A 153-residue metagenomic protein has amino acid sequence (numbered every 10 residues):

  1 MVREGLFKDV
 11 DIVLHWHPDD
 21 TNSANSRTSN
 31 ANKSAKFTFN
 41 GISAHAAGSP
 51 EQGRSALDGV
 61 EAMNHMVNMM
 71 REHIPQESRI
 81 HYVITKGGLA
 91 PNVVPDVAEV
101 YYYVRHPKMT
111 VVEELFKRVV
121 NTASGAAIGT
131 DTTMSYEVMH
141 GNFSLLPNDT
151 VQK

Functional and structural regions predicted by a protein language model:
M1-P95, R105: Histidine/acidic-residue-rich, glycine-tolerant segments that coordinate divalent metal ions
L57-K153: Metal-dependent amide/peptide-bond hydrolase catalytic core, centered on the "pita-bread" metallohydrolase fold
